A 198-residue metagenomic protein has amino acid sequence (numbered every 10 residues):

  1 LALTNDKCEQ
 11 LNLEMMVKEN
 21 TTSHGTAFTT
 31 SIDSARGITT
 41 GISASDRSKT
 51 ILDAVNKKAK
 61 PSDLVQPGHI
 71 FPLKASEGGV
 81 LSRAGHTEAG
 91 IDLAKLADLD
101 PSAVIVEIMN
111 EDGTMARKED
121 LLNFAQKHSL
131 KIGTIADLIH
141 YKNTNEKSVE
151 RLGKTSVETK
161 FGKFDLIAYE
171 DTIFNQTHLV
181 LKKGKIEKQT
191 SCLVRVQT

Functional and structural regions predicted by a protein language model:
L1-T198: Catalytic domains of riboflavin
